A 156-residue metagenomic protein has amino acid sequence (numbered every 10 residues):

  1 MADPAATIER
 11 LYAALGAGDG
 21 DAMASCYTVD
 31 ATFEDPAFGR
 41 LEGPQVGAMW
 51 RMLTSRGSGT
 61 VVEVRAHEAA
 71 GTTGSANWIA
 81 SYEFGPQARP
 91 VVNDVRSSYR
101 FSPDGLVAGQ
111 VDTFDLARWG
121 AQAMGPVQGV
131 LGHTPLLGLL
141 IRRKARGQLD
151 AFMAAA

Functional and structural regions predicted by a protein language model:
M1-R10, D35-P36, L53-R56, A108 (+1 more regions): Short, mixed-charge, low-aromatic patches
M1-S25, V29, R146-A156: Short, low-complexity N-terminal intrinsically disordered segments enriched in polar/charged residues
D3, Q45, V91: Soluble or luminal CAZymes and related metallo-dependent hydrolases
I8, L15, Y27, W50 (+2 more regions): Hydrophobic alpha-helical core bundles mediating ligand binding, dimerization, or RNAP-core interactions
L11, M23-A24, A31, V46 (+4 more regions): Hydrophobic pocket/interface hotspot
G20-A24, T28-G74: A solvent-exposed, acidic/Ser-Thr-rich amphipathic alpha-helical stretch
T54-V61, E68-A156: A beta-strand edge to alpha-helix "cap/lid" segment located at domain peripheries
